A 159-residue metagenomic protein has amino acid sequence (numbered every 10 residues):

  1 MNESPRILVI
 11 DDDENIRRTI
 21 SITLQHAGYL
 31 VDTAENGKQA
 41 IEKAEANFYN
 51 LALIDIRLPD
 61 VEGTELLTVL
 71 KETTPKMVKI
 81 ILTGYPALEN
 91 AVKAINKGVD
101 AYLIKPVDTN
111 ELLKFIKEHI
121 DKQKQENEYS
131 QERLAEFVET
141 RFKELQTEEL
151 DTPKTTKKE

Functional and structural regions predicted by a protein language model:
E14-D32, T109: Two-component/phosphorelay signaling modules centered on CheY-like receiver
T33-L51: Acidic, metal-coordinating helix/loop segments flanking the phosphotransfer/catalytic sites of two-component signaling
E35-N36, E62-E65, T83-P86: Acidic catalytic/metal-coordinating carboxylates
E42, T64-K76: Short amphipathic alpha-helix used as the core "switch/output" element in two-component signaling
V107-I116: C-terminal output helix
K122-E159: CheY-like receiver
